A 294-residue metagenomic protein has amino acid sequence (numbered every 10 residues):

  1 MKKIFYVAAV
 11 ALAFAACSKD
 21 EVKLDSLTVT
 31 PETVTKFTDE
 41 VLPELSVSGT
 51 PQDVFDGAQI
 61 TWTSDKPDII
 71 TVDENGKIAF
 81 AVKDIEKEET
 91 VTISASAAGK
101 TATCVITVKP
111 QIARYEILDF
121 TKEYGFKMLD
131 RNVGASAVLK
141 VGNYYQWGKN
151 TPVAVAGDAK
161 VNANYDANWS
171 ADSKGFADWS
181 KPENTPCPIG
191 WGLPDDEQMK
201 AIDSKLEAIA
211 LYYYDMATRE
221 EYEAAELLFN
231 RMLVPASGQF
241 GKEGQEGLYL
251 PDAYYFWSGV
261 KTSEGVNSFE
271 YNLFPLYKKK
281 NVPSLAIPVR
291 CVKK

Functional and structural regions predicted by a protein language model:
K3-V34, A98-I117: Bacterial Sec-dependent N-terminal signal peptides
D25-Q59: Solvent-exposed, low-complexity, repeat-rich "mucin-like" stalks and linkers
D53-F55, Q59, T63-I78: Low-complexity "stalk/linker" and mucin-like segments enriched in Ser/Thr/Pro/Ala/Gly
K77-E86: Solvent-exposed segments in extracellular or luminal domains encompassing
E86-G99, I106: A short beta-strand micro-motif common to beta-rich folds, especially ectodomain repeats
A97-T101, E123-G125, F229: Glycine-centered tight beta-turn/hairpin loop motif at sheet-sheet or coil-to-beta transitions
I112-R114, K122, L129-K140, W147-D158 (+3 more regions): C-terminal, surface-exposed recognition/capping segments
